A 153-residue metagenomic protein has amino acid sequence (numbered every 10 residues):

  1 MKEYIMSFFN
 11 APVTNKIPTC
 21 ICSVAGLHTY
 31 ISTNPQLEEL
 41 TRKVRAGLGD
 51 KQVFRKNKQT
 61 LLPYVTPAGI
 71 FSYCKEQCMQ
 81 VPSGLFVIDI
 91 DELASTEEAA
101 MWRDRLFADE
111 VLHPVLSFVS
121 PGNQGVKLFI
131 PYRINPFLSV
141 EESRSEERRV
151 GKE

Functional and structural regions predicted by a protein language model:
M1-Q124, Y132-E147: Signature for HUH/AEP ssDNA processing cores
R148-E153: Conserved small/polar residues in nucleotide/adenosyl-binding loops
